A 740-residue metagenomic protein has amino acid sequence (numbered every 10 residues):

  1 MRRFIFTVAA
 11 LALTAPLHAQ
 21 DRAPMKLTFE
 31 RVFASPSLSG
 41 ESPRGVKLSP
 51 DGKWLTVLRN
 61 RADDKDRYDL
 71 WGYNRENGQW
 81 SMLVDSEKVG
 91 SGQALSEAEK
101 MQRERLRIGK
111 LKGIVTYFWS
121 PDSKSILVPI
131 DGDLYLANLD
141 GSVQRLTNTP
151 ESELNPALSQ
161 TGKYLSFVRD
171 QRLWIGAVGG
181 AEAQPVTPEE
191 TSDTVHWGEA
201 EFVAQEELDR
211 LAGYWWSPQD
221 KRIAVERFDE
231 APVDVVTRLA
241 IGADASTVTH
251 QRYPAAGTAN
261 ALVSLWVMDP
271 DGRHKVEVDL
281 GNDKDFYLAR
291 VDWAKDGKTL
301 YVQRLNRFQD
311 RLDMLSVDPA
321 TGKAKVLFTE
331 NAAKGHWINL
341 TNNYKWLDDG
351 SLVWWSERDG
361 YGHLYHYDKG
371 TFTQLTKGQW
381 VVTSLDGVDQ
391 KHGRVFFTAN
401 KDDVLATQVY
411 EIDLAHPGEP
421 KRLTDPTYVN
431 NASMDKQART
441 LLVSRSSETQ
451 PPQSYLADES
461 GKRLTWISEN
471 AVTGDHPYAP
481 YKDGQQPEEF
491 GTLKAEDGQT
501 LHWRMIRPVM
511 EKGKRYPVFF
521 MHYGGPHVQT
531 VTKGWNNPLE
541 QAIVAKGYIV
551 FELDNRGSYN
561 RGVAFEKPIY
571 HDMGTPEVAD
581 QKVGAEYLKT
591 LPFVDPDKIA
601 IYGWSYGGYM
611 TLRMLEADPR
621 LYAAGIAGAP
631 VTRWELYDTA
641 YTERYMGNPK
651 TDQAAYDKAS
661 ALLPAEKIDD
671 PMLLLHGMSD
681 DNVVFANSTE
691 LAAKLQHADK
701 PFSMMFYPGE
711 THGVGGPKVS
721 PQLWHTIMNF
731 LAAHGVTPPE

Functional and structural regions predicted by a protein language model:
M1-F4: Positively charged n-region of N-terminal signal peptides that target proteins for export
T7-V8, A19-P452, L456-A457, T473 (+1 more regions): Beta-propeller folds
T14-P16: N-terminal signal peptide c-region/cleavage motif recognized by signal peptidases
V32, G45, D234-V235, A289-D292 (+3 more regions): Serine-hydrolase catalytic core recognition
